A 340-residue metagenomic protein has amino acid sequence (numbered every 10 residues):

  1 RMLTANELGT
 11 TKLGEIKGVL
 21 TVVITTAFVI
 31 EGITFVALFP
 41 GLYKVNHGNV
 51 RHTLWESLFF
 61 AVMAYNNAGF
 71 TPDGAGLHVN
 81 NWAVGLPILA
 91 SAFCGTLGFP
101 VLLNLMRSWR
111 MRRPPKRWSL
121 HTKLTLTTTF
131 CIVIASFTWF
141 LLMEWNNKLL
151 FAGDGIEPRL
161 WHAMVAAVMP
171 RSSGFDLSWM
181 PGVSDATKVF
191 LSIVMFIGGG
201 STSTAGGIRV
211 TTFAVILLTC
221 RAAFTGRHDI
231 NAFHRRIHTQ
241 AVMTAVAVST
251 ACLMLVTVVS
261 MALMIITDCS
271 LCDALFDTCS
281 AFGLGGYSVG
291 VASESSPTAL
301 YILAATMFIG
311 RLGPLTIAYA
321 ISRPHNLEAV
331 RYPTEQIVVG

Functional and structural regions predicted by a protein language model:
R1-G340: Membrane-proximal intracellular helices of multi-pass ion channels
